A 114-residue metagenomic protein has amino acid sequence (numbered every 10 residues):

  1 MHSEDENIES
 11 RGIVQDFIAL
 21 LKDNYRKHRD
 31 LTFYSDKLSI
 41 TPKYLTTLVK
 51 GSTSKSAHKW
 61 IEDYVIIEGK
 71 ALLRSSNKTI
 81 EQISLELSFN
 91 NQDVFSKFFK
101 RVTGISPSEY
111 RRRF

Functional and structural regions predicted by a protein language model:
M1-A19, D23-F33, K37, G51-K59 (+1 more regions): Short, Lys/Arg-enriched, Trp-marked, Pro/Gly-tolerant hinge/linker segments that flank
T32, E81, S108: Residues within the helices of the helix-turn-helix
L38, L87-S88, F99: Core residues of bacterial helix-turn-helix
S39-K43: Basic, low-complexity segments
L45, V94-F95, F99: Short hydrophobic/aromatic patch on the recognition helix
G51-D93, R112-F114: Terminal helix-turn-helix DNA-binding modules in bacterial transcription factors
K97-F114: …primarily DNA-binding HTH/wHTH and HhH modules…
